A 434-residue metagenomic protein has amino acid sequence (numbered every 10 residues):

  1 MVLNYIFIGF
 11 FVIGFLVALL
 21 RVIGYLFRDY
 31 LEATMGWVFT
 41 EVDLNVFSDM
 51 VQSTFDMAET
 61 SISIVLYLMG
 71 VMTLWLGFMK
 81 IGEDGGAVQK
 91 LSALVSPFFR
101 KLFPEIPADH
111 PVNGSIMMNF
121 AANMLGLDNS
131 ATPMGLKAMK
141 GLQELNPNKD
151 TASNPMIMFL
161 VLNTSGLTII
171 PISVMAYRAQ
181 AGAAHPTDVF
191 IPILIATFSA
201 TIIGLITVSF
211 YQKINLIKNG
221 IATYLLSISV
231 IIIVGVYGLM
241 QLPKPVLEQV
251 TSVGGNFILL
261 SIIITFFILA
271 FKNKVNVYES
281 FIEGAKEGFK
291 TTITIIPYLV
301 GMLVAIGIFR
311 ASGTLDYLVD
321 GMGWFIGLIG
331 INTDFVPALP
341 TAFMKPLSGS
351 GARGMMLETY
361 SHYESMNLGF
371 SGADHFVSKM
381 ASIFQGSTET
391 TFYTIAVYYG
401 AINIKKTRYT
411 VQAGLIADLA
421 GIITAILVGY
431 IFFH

Functional and structural regions predicted by a protein language model:
M1-G70, A179-R310, G327-I329, F384 (+1 more regions): Signature of multi-pass transmembrane helix bundles
W37, M117, A121, M156 (+3 more regions): Generic signal for short, ordered secondary-structure residues within or immediately flanking folded domains
N45-E144, N273-M366: Membrane-embedded alpha-helical segments and adjacent helix-loop junctions characteristic of multi-pass solute
P104-P107, P111, P147, P171 (+4 more regions): Proline-rich intrinsically disordered, low-complexity coils
N113, D150-S153, L260-S261, F335-V336 (+1 more regions): Short hydrophobic/aromatic segments of transmembrane alpha-helices and their interfaces
S130-A131, A138-A179, A183-K213, A342 (+1 more regions): C-terminal transmembrane helix pair
